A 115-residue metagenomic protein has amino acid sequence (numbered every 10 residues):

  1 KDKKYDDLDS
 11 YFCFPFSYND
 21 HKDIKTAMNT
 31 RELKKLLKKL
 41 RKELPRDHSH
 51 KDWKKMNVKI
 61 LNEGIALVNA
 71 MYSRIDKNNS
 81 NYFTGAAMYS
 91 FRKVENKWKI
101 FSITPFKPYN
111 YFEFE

Functional and structural regions predicted by a protein language model:
D2-N19: Short, well-ordered alpha-helical segments enriched in acidic and aromatic residues
K4, V58-A66, F91-K97: A short, structured loop/turn motif at beta-sheet edges
F12, K22, A70-Y72, T104: A mature extracytoplasmic/lumenal domain signature
S17-M28, P45-R46: A short gly/proline-enriched turn/hairpin at secondary-structure junctions
K22-I24, N79, N96: Detector for glycine-centered tight turns/loop "hinges" at secondary-structure junctions
R31-S80: Surface-exposed, charged secondary-structure patches
Y82-E115: Short beta-strand edge/turn micro-motifs at domain boundaries
